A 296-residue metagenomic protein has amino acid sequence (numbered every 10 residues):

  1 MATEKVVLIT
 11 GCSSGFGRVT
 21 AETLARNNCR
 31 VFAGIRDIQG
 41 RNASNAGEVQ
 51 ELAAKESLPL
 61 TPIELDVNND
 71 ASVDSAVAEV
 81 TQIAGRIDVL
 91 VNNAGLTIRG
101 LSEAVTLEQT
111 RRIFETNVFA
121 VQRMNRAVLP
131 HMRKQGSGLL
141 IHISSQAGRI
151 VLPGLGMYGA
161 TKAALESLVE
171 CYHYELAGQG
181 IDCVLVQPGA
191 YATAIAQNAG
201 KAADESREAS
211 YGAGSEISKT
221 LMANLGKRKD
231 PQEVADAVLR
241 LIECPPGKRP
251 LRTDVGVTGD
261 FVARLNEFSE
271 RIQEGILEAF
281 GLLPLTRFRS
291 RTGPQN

Functional and structural regions predicted by a protein language model:
A2-R36: Canonical Rossmann dinucleotide-binding motif of NAD(H)/NADP(H)-dependent dehydrogenases/reductases, specifically
G40, E64-S75, L107: The beta1-alpha1 cofactor-binding region of Rossmann-like NAD(H)/NADP(H)-dependent oxidoreductases
E56-T61, E79-N92, I98: A glycine-rich helix->loop->beta "capping" turn within Rossmann-like NAD(P)(H)-dependent oxidoreductase domains
L101-S102, Q109-R111: Substrate-binding pocket helix/loop in short-chain dehydrogenase/reductase
N125, T161: Active-site helix of classical SDR
S145: Residue(s) in the substrate-gating loop at a strand-loop-helix junction that position the organic substrate next
G178-R249: SDR active-site lid
